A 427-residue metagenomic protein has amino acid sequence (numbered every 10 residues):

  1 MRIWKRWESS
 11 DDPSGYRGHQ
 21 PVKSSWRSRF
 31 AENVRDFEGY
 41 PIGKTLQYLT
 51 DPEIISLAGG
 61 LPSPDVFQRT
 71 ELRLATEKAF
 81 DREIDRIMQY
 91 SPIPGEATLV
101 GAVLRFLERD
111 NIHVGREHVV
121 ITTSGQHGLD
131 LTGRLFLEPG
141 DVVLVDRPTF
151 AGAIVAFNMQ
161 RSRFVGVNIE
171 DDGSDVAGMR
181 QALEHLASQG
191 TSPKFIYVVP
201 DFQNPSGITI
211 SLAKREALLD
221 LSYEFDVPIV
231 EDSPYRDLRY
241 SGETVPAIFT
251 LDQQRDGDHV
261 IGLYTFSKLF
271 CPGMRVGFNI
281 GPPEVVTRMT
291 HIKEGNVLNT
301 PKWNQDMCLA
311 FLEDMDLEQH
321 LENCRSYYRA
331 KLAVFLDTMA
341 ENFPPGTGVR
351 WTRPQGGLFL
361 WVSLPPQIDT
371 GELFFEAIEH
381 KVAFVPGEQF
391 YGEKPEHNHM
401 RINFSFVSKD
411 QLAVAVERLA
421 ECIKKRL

Functional and structural regions predicted by a protein language model:
M1-S25: Eukaryotic N-terminal low-complexity, Ser/Thr- and Lys/Arg-rich leader segments that predominantly function as
R2-W4, D12, E379, E393-L427: PLP-dependent enzyme catalytic core of the Aspartate aminotransferase-like
G18-K23, N33-S124, L131, E313-D314 (+3 more regions): N-terminal small-domain helix-loop-helix segment of the aminotransferase-like
I54, P234, L238, I378-R401: Conserved PLP cofactor-binding pocket of PLP-dependent enzymes
D81-D226, V230, R236-R255, T265 (+2 more regions): Conserved core of the PLP fold type I
Q253-S326: Conserved core segment of the aminotransferase class I/II
L309, R325-L336, G348-S363, L373: Conserved glycine-rich beta-strand-loop-beta hairpin in the small C-terminal domain of fold type I
